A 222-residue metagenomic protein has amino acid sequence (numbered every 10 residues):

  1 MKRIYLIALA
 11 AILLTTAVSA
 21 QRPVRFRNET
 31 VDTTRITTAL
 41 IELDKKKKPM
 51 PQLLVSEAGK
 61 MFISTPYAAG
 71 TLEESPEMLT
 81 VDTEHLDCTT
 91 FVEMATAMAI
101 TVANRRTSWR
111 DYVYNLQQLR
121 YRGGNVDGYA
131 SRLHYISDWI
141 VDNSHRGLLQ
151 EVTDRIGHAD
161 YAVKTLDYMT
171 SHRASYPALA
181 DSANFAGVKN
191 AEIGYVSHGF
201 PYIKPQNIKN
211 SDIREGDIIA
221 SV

Functional and structural regions predicted by a protein language model:
M1-V24: Bacterial Sec-dependent N-terminal signal peptides
A20-V222: Cysteine-nucleophile amide-bond enzymes
